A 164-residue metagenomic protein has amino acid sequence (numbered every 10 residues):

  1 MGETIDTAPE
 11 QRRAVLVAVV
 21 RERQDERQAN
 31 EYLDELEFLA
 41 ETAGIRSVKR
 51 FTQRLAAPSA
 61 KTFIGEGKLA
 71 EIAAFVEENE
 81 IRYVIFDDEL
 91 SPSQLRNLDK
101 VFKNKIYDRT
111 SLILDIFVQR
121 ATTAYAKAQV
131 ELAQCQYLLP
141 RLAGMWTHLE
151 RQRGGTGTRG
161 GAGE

Functional and structural regions predicted by a protein language model:
M1-R109, I113-D115: N-terminal accessory targeting/assembly segments
L112-E164: Extended, highly charged alpha-helical segments
